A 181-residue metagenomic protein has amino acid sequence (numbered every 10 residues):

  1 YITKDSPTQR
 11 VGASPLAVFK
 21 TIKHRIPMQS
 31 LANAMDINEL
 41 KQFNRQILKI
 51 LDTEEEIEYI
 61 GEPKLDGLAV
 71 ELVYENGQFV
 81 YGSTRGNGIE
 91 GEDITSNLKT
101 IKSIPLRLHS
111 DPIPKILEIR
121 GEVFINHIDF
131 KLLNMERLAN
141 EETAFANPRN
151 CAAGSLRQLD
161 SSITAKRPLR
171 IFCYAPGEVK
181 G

Functional and structural regions predicted by a protein language model:
Y1-G181: RNA/tRNA-interacting regions in translation and RNA-turnover enzymes
